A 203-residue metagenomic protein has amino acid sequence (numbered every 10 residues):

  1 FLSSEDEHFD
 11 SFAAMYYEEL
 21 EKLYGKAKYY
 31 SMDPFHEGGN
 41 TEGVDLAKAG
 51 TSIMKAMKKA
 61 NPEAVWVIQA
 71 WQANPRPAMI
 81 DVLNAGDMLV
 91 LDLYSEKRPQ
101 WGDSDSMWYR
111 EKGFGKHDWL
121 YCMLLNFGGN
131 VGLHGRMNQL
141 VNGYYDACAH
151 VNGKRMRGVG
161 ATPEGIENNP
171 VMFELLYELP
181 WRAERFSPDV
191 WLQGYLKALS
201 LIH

Functional and structural regions predicted by a protein language model:
F1-L201: Catalytic-core regions of glycoside hydrolase
